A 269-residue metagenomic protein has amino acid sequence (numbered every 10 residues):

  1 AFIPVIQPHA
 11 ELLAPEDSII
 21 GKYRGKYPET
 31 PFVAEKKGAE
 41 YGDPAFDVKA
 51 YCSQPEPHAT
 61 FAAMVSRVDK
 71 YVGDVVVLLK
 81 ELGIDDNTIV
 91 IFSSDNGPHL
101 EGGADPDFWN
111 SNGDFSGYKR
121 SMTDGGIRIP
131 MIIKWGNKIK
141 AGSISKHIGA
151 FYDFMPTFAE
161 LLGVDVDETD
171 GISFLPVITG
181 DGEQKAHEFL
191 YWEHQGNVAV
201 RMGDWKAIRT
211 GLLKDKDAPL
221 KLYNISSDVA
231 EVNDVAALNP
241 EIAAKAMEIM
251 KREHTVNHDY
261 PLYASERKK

Functional and structural regions predicted by a protein language model:
A1-M155, A159-T169, R209-D217, I225-V232 (+2 more regions): Active-site-proximal cap/lid insertion segments
K119-D124, F189-Y191, N197-V198: Short Gly/Pro-enriched turn/cap motifs at secondary-structure boundaries
F151, D170-F174, E193-H194: Conserved glycosyltransferase catalytic-site signature
T179-K185: Basic phosphate/pyrophosphate-binding loop/patch that engages nucleotide-derived ligands
G196-L212: Short, surface-exposed beta-strand/loop micro-motifs that present aromatic residues
